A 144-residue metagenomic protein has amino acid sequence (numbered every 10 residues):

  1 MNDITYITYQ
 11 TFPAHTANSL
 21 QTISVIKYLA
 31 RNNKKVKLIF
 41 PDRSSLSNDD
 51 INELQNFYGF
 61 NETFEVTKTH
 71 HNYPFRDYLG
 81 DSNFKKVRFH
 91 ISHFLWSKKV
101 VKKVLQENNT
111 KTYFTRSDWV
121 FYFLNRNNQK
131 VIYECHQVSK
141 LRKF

Functional and structural regions predicted by a protein language model:
M1-E62, E107-N108: N-terminal subdomain of nucleotide-sugar transferases
I7-Y9, T67-F75, H136-Q137: Short loop/turn segments at strand-loop or loop-helix junctions that form parts of catalytic or ligand-binding pockets
F12-A14, W119-Y122, Q129-F144: A short, histidine- and acid-enriched strand-loop-helix "catalytic/donor-clamping" loop that lines the nucleotide-sugar
V25, H90, K140-L141: Alpha-helical and His/Cys-centered functional microenvironments
I39, R116, E134: A cross-family glycoside hydrolase active-site/sugar-binding cleft signature
R43-S44, S117-F121: Short, polar loop motifs at secondary-structure junctions
D49-I51, Q55, T63, T69-T112 (+3 more regions): An amphipathic, basic-hydrophobic alpha-helix
